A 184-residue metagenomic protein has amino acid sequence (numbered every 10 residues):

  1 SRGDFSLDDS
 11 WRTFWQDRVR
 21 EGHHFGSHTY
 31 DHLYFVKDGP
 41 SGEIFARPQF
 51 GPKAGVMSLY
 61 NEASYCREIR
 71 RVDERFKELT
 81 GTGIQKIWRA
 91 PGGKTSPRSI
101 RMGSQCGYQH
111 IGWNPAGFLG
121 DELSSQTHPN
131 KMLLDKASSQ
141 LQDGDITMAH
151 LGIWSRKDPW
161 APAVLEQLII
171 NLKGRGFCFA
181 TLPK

Functional and structural regions predicted by a protein language model:
S1-S10, L33-D38, I87-P97, F118-N130 (+1 more regions): Acidic-and-aromatic substrate-binding clefts and catalytic sites of carbohydrate-active enzymes
S1-Y60, S64, E68-K86, W160 (+2 more regions): Active-site beta->alpha N-cap acidic-glycine motif
T13-F14, R71, R98, M132 (+2 more regions): Alpha-helical elements of Rossmann-like donor-binding domains used by nucleotide-donor carbohydrate transfer enzymes
R20-G22, C106, D143-G144, R175: Structured helix-beta-strand junction loops
H24-T29, K86-A90, Q109-N114, D145-H150 (+1 more regions): Structural recognition of the beta-strand scaffold that forms the well-ordered cores of secreted hydrolase catalytic
K94-Q140, G176-K184: His/Asp/Glu-enriched short active-site or ligand-binding loop at hydrolase and phosphoryl-transfer sites
L134-P183: Catalytic grooves of carbohydrate-active enzymes
